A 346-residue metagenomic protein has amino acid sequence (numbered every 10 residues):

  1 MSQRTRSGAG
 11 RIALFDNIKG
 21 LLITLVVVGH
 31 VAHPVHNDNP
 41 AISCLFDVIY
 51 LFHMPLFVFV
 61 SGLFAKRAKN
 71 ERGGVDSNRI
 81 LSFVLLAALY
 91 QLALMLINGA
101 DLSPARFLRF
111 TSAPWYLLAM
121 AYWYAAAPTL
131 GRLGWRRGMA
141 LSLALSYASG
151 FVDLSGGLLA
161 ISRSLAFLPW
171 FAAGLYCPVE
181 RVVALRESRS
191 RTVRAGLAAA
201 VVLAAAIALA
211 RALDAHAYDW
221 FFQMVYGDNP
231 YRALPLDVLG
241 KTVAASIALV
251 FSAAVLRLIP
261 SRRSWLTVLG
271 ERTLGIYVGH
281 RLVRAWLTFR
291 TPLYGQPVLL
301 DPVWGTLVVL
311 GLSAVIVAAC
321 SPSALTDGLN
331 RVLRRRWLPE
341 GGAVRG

Functional and structural regions predicted by a protein language model:
S2-G346: Alpha-helical transmembrane segments and their immediate juxtamembrane cytosolic regions
